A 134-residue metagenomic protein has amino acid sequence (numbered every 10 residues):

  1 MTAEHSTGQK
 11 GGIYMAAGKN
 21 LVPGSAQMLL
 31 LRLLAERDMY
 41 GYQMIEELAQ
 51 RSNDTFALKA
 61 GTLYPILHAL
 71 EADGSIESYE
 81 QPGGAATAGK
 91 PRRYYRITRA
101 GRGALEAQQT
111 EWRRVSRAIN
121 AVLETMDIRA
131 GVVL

Functional and structural regions predicted by a protein language model:
M1-S25, L29: Intrinsically disordered, low-complexity serine/threonine- and proline-rich regulatory segments
A3-Y14, A100-L134: Amphipathic alpha-helical dimerization/coiled-coil segments that flank or bridge DNA-binding/regulatory modules
G18-T62, P82: N-terminal helix-turn-helix DNA-binding core of bacterial DNA-binding proteins
L31, Y94-R96: Short aromatic/hydrophobic contact patches that present stacked aromatics for nucleic-acid/ligand binding
R32, E46, H68, E106 (+1 more regions): A cross-family signal for key residues in well-ordered alpha-helices that form functional helical elements
E46, Q50, P65, R114-R117 (+1 more regions): Generic recognition of well-ordered alpha-helical segments within structured catalytic/regulatory domains
L63-D73: Basic amphipathic alpha-helical segments that dock to polyanions
D73-G89, R96: Beta-hairpin "wing" of winged helix-turn-helix
